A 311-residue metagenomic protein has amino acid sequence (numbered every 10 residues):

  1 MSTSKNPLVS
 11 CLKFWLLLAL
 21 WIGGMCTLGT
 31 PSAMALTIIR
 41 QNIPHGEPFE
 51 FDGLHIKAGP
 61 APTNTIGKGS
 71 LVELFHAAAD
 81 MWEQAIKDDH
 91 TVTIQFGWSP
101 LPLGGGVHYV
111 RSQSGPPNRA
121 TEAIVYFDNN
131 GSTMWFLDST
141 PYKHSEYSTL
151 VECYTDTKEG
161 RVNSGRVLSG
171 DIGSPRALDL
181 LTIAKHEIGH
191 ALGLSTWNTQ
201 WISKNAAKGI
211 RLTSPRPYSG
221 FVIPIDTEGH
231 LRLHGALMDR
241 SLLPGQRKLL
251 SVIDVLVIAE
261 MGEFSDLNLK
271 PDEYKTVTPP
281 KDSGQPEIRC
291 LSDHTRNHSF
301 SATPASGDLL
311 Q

Functional and structural regions predicted by a protein language model:
M1-C11: N-terminal secretory signal peptides that target proteins for export/translocation
T3, T27, T303-A305: Ala/Thr-enriched low-complexity intrinsically disordered regions
L8, G23-M25, L150, E287: Mature extracytoplasmic/luminal segments of secretory-pathway proteins
K13, C26, S292-T295: N-terminal regions of proteins, emphasizing targeting and processing segments when present
W15-T27: Bacterial N-terminal signal peptides
A33-K185, A191-G307, Q311: Extracellular zinc-dependent metalloprotease catalytic-domain scaffold
